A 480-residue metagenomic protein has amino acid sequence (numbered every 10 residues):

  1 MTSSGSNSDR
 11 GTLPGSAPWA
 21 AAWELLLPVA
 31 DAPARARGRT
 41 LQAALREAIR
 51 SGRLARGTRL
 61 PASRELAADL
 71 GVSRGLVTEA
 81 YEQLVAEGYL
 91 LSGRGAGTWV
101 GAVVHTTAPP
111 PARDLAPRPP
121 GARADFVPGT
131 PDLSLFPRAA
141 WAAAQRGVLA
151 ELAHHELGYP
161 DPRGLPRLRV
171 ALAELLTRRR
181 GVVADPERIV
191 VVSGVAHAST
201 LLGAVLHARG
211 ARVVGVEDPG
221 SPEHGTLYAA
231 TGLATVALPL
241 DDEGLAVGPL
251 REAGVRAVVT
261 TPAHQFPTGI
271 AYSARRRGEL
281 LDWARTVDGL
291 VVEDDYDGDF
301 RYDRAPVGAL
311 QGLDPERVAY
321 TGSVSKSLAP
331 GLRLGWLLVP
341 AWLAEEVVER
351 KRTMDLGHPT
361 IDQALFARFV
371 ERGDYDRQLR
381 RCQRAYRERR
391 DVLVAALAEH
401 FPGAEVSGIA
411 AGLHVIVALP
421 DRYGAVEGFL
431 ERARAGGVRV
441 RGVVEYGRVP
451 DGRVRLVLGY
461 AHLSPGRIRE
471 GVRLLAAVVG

Functional and structural regions predicted by a protein language model:
M1-V148, L157, R209, V348 (+9 more regions): N-terminal basic, amphipathic alpha-helical segments
L90, A234, L290, V438-R439: Residue-level detector of anion-binding/catalytic polar loops
P128, L172, W336, A364-R372: Helix-loop "lid/cap" segments that line or gate small-molecule binding pockets
G129-D132, P262-F266, K326, L463: Short glycine-rich anion-binding loops that position phosphate/pyrophosphate groups of nucleotides and phosphorylated
Q145, H154-V287, D299-R301, A305-L313 (+2 more regions): Conserved core of the PLP fold type I
D314-E346, H358-I361: Active-site PLP attachment segment
E445-D451: AMP-binding (ANL) adenylation modules
